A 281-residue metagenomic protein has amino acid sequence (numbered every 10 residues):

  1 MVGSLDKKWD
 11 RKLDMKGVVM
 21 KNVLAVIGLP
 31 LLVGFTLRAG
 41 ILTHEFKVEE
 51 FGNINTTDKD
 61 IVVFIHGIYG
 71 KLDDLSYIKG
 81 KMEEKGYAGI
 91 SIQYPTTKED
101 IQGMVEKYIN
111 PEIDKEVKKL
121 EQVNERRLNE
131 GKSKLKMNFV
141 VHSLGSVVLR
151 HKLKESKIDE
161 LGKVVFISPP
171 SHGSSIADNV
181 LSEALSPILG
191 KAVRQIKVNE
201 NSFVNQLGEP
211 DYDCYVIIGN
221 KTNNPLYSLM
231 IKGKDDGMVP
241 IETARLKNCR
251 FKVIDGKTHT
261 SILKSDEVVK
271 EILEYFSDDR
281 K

Functional and structural regions predicted by a protein language model:
K16-V23: Positively charged n-region of N-terminal signal peptides that target proteins for export
I27-G34: Bacterial N-terminal signal peptides
G34-E45: Membrane-interface motif at the C-terminal end of an N-terminal transmembrane signal
E45-D58: Short beta-strand-to-loop junctions in surface cap/lid or active-site-entrance loops
V62-G67, L72-D73, M82, G89-I92 (+1 more regions): Serine-dependent carboxylesterase/thioesterase catalytic core of lipase-like alpha/beta-hydrolase/SGNH enzymes
K154-K281: Helical cap/lid subdomain of alpha/beta-hydrolase-fold lipid enzymes that gates access to the catalytic pocket
